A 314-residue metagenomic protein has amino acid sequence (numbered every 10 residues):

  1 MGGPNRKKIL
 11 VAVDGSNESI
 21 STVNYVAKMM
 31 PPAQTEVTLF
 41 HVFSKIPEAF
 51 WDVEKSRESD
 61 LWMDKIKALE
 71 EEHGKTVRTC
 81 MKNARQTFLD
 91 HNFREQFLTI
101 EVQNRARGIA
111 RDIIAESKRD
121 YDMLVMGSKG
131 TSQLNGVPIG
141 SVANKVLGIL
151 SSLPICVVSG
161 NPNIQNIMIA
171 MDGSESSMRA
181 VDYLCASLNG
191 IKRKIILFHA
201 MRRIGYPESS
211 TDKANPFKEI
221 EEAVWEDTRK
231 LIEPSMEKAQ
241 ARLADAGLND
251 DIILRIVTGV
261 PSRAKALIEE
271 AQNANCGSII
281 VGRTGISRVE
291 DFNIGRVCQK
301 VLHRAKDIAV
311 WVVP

Functional and structural regions predicted by a protein language model:
M1-P4, P47, E71, K75-L124 (+1 more regions): Structural beta-alpha unit
G2-I66, N166-W225, A241-I253: Small/aliphatic-rich secondary-structure junction motif
G2-K8, K28, P32, A110-N163 (+1 more regions): Gly/Ser-rich helix-loop-strand patches that form or flank binding pockets for ribonucleotide-derived cofactors
S16, S44, N104-R105, T131-S132 (+5 more regions): Residue-level marker for beta-strand->alpha-helix junctions and adjacent short loops that shape enzyme
S19-T22, I109-A110, I139, S177-A180 (+2 more regions): Amphipathic coiled-coil/heptad-repeat helices and related helical stalk/stem segments that mediate oligomerization
L69-H73, E221-K230: Structural signature of PLP-dependent enzymes
